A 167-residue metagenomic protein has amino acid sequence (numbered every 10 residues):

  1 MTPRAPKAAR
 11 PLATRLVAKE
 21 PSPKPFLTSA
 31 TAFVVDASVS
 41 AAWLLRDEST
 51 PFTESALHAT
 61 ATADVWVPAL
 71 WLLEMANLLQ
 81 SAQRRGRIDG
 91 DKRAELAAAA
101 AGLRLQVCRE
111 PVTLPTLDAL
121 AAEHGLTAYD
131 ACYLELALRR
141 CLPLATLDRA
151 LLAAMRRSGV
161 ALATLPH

Functional and structural regions predicted by a protein language model:
M1-L70, A82-D91, S158: Short, well-structured N-terminal submotif of metal-dependent ribonuclease cores
R4, L16-P23, A131-C132, L138-L142 (+2 more regions): C-terminal binding/interaction regions
V39, N77-Q80, Y133, L151: Hydrophobic side chains within alpha-helical segments
F52, E74, T116, A153-A154: Phosphate- and divalent-cation-binding pockets in alpha/beta enzyme and binding domains that engage nucleotide-derived
L57, L136, A154: Hydrophobic/aromatic ligand-binding patch that stacks against planar heteroaromatic rings of cofactors or nucleotides
L70-L73, Y129: Aromatic- and histidine-enriched alpha-helix N-cap/loop-to-helix transition segments that scaffold the rims
A76-R104, T116: Active-site-proximal, substrate-binding regions of enzyme catalytic domains and RNA-binding/basic surfaces
R104-R149: Active-site neighborhoods of divalent-metal-dependent phosphate/nucleic-acid chemistry enzymes
